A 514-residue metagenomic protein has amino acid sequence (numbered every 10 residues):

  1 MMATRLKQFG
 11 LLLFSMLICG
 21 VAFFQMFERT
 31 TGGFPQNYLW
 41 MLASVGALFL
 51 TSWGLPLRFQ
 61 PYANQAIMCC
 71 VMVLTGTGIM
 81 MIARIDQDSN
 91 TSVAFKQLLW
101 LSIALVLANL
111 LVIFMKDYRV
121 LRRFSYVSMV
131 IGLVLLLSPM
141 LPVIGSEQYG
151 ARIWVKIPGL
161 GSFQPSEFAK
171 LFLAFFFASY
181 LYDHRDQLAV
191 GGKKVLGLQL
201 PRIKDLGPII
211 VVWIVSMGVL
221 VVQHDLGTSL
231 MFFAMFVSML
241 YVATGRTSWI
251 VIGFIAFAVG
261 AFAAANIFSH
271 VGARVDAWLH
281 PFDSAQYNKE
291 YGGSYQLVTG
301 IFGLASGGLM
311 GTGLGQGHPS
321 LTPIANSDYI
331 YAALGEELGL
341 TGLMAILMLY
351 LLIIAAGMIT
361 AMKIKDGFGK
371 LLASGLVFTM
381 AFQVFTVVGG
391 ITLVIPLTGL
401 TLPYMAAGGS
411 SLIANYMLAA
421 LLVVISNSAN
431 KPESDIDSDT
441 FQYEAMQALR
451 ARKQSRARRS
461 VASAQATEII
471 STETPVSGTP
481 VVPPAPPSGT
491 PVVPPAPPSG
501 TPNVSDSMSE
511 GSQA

Functional and structural regions predicted by a protein language model:
M1, V21, T386-A514: A juxtamembrane structural motif centered on a specific transmembrane helix
M1-A151, L412-F441, R452-S463: A structural signal for hydrophobic alpha-helical transmembrane segments in multi-pass membrane proteins
A43-L48, L99-L107, E337-G357: Hydrophobic alpha-helical transmembrane segments
N90-L98, I153-F168, S284-Y287, L402-L412: Short aromatic-rich membrane-water interface segments that cap or initiate transmembrane helices in multi-pass membrane
E147-S162, W249-I346, K365-G369: Hydrophobic, glycine- and aromatic-enriched re-entrant/interface helices and adjoining loop segments
L171-L188, A234, L349, Y416-V424 (+1 more regions): Membrane-interfacial alpha-helical segments at the cytosolic side of multi-pass membrane proteins
L206-N266: Hydrophobic alpha-helical segments of polytopic membrane proteins
M358-G399, M405: Loop-to-helix entry and N-terminal half of a specific, functionally important transmembrane alpha helix in multi-pass
